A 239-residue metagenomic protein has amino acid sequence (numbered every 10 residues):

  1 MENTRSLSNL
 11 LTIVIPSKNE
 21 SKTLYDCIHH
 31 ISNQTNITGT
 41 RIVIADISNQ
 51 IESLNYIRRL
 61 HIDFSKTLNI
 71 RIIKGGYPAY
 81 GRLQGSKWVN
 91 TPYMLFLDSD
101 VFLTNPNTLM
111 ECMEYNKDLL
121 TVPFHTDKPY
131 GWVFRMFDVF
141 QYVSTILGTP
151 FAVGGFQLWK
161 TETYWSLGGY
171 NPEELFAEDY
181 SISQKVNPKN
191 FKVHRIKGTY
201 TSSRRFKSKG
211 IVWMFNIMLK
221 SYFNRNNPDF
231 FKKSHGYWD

Functional and structural regions predicted by a protein language model:
E20-N33: Short, well-formed alpha-helical segments that are part of the catalytic scaffolds of diverse glycosyltransferases
H30, I44-Y56, V101-F102: A conserved acidic beta->alpha catalytic loop
G39-N49, R71-G75: Short beta-strand/loop segment that forms part of the nucleotide-sugar
I72-V89: Glycine-rich, basic loop-to-helix element that forms the pyrophosphate-binding segment of sugar-nucleotide handling
M94: Short aromatic/hydrophobic "clamp" motif used to bind/position activated sugar donors
P106-W132: Conserved donor NDP-sugar-binding/catalytic core segment of glycosyltransferases
H125-P129, Q141-W159: A recurrent flexible, glycine/aromatic-enriched loop bordering the glycosyltransferase active site that acts as
F176-I182: Acidic donor-binding loop at a coil-to-helix junction in glycosyltransferase catalytic cores that engages
